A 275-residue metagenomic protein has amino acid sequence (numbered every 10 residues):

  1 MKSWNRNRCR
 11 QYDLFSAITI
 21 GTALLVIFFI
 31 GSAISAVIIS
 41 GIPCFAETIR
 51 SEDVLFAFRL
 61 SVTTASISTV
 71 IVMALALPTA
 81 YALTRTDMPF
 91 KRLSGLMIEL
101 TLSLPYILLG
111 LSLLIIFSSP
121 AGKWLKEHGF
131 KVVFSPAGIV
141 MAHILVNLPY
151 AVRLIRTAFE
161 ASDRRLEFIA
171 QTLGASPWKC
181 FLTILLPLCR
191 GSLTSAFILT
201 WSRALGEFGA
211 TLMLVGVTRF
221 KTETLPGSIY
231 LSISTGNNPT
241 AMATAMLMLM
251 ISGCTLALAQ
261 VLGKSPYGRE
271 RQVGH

Functional and structural regions predicted by a protein language model:
R8-P43, E52-E160, L188-F208, S232 (+2 more regions): Membrane-water interface segments at the C-terminal ends of transmembrane alpha-helices in multi-pass inner-membrane
P89, S176-P177: Short coil/turn motifs that cap or connect alpha-helices
L100, L166-L173, A241: Short hydrophobic faces within alpha-helices
R156-E167, P177: Membrane-helix/interface signature in polytopic inner-membrane proteins
L173-G174, P187: Glycine/proline-centered hinge or cleavage motifs at structural transition points of membrane proteins
A210-G236: Glycine-rich helix-loop "coupling/hinge" segments at transmembrane-helix boundaries in multipass transporters
